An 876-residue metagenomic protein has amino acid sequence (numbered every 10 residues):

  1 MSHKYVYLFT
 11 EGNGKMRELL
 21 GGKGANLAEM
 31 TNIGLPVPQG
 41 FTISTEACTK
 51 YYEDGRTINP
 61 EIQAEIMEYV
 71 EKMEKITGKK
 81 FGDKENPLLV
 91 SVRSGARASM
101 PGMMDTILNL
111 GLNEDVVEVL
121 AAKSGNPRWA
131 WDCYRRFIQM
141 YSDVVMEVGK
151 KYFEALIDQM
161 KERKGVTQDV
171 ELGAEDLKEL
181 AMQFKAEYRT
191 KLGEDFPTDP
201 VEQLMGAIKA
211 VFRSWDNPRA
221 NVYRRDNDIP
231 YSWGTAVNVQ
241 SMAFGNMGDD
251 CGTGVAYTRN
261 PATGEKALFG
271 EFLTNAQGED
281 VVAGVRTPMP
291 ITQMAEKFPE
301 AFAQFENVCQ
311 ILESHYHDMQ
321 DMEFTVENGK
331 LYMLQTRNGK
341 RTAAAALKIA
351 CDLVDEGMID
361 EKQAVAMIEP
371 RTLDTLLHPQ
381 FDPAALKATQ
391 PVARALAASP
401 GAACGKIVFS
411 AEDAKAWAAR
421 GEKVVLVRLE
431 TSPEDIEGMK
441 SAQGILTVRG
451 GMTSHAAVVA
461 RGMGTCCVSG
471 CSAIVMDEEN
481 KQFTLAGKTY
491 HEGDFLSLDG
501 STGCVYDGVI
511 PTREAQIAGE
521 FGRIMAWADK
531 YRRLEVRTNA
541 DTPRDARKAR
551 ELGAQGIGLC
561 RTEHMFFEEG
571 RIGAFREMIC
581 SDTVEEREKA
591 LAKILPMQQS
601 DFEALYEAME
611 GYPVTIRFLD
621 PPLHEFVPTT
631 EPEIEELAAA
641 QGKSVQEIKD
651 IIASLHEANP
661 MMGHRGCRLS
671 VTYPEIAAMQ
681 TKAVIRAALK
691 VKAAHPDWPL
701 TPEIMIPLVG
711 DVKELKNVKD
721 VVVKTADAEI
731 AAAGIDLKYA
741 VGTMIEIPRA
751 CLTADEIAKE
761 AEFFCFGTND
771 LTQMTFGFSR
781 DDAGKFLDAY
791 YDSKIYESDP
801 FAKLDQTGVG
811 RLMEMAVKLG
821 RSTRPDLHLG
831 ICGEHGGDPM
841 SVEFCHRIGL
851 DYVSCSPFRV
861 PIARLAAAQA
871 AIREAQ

Functional and structural regions predicted by a protein language model:
M1-T389, E422-V425, S432-E437, Q443 (+10 more regions): Nucleotide/phosphate-binding sheet-loop regions of phosphoryl- and nucleotidyl-transfer enzymes
F41, V448-G450, S469-S472, C560 (+2 more regions): Short beta->alpha connector loops at strand-helix junctions that form conserved, small/polar/Pro-enriched
R93-S94, I517, W527-Q876: Conserved alpha/beta-domain cores
N238, V408, V425-V427, L446 (+3 more regions): Structural motif
K330-Y332, L429-K440, G444-L446, M452-V458 (+7 more regions): Glycine-rich phosphate/ribose-binding loops and adjacent secondary-structure elements that form binding surfaces
L334-T336, H491-N539, D545: C-terminal domain-closing interface element
M358-S441, C504-V509, F521, M525-D529 (+1 more regions): Protease-associated
